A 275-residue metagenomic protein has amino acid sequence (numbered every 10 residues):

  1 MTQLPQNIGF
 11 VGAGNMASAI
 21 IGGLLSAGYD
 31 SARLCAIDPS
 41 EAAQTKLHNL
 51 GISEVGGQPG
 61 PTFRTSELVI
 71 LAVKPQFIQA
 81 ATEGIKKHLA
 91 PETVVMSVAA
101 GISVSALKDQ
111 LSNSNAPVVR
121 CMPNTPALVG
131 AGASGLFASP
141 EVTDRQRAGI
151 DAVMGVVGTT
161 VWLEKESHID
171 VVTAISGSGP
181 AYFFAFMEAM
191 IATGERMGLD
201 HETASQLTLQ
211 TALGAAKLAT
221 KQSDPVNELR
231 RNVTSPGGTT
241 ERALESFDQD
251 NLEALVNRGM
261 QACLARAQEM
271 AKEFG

Functional and structural regions predicted by a protein language model:
M1-R64, E195-R196: NAD(P)+-binding Rossmann beta1-loop-alpha1 motif at the extreme N-terminus of oxidoreductases
T2-L4, L209-G275: NAD(P)-dependent Rossmann-like dehydrogenase/reductase catalytic/cofactor-binding core
I20, E41, P59-L136, P140: Rossmann-like NAD(P)(H) cofactor-binding subdomain of soluble oxidoreductases
S31-L34, K46, P91-T93, P117 (+1 more regions): Short acidic capping loops at alpha-helix termini that bridge into adjacent secondary structure
L34, Q44, T62, L107 (+3 more regions): Small-residue helix-packing motif on alpha-helices
A106, Q110-P117, A133-V171, F184-K221: Internal alpha-helical scaffold of NAD(P)-dependent oxidoreductase catalytic cores
V119, H168-A174, V226-R231: Short pre-catalytic strand/loop immediately N-terminal to key active-site residues, enriched for Gly-Thr
